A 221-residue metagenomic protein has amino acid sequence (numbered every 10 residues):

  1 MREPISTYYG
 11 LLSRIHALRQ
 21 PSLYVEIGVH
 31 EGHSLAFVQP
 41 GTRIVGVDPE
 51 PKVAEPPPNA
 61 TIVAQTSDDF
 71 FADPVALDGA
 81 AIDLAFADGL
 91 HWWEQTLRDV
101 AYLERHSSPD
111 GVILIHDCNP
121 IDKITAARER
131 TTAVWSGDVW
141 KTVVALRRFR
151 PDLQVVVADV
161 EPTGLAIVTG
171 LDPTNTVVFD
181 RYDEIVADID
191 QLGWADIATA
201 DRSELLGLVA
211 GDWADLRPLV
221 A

Functional and structural regions predicted by a protein language model:
M1-F86, L90-L114, C118-A221: A short alpha-helical cap/connector motif
